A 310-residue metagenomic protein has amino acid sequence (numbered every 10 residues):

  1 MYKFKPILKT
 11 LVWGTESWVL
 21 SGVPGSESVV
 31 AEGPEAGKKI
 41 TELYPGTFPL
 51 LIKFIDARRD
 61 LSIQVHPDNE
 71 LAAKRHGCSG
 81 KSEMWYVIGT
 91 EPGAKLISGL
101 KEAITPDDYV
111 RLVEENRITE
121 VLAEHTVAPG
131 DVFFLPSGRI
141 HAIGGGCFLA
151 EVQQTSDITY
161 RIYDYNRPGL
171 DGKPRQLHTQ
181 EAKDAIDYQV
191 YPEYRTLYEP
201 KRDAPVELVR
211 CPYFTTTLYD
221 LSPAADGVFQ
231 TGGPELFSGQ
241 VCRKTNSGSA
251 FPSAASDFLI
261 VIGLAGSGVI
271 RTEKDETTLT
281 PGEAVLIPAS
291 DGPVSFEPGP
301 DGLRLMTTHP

Functional and structural regions predicted by a protein language model:
M1-I104, D164-Y194, T216, P310: Transition-metal
A31-G33, I40-E42, A57-R59, C78-R111 (+2 more regions): Glycine- and acidic-residue-biased ligand/ion/polar-headgroup-sensing regions
T47, I55-D60, N69, S79-G80 (+5 more regions): Ligand-binding loop in jelly-roll beta-barrel domains
F54, S62-Q64, M84-Y86, E124 (+6 more regions): Conserved hydrophobic/aromatic beta-strand scaffold that supports enzyme active sites
D107, E114-Q176: Contiguous mid-protein beta-loop-alpha structural module that forms a pocket-lining wall or clamp of enzyme active
V121-F134, F148, T272-D291: Short acidic-glycine-tyrosine-enriched beta hairpin
Y160-F229, F237-V241, N246-F251, A255: C-terminal amphipathic alpha-helical segment
D203, C211-T216, L236, A255-F258 (+4 more regions): Active-site lining segments that contact anionic ligands and/or coordinate catalytic metals
